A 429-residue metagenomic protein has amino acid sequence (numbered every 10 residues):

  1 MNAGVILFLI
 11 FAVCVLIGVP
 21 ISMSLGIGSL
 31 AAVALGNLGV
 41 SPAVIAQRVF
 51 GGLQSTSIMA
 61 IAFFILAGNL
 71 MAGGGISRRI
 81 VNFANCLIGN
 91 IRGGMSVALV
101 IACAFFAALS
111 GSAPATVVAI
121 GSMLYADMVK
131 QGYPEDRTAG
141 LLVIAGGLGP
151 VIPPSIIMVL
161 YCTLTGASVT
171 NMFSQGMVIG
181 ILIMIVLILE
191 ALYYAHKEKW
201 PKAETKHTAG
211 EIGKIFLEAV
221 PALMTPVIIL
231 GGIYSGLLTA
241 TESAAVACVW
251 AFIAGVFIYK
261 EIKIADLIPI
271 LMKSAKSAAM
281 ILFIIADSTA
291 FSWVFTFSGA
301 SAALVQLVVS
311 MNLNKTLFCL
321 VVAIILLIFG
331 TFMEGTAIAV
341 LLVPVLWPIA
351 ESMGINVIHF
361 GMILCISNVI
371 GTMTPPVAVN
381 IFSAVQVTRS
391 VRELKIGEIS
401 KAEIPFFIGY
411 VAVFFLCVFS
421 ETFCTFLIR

Functional and structural regions predicted by a protein language model:
M1-R429: Alpha-helical transmembrane segments of multi-pass membrane transport proteins
